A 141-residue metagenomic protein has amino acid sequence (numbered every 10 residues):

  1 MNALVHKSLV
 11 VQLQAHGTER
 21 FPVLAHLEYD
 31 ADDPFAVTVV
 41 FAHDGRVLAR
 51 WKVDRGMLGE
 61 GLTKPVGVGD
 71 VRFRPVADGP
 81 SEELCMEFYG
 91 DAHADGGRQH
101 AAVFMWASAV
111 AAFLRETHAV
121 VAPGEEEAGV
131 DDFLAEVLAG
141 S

Functional and structural regions predicted by a protein language model:
M1-V40: Charge-rich, low-complexity N-terminal segments
N2-S8, F35-A36, D44-V47, E60 (+3 more regions): Eukaryotic intrinsically disordered, low-complexity regulatory linkers and tails enriched in Ser/Thr/Pro
H6, F21, K52-M57, A128: Charged, terminal alpha-helix-loop-beta segments that serve as non-catalytic nucleic-acid engagement and/or assembly
T18-R20, H43-K52, H93-A101: Short, surface-exposed beta-strand/loop "edge" segments at domain boundaries and coil↔beta transitions
D32-F35, S81, G96: Coil-to-beta-strand transition motifs
V40-A42, E87: Residue-level recognition of well-ordered beta-strand positions that form the cores of beta-sheet-rich folds across
A49-A94: Short, internal acidic amphipathic alpha-helical interface segments that mediate docking to partner proteins
G97-S141: Mixed-charge, glycine-accented linear interaction segment located at domain edges/termini
